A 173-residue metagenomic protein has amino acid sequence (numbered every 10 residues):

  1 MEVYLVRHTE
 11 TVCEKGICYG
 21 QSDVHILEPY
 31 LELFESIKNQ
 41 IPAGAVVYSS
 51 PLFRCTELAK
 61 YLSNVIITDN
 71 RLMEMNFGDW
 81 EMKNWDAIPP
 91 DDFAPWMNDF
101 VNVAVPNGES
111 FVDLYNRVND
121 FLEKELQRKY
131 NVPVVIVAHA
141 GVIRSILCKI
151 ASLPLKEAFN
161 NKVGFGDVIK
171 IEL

Functional and structural regions predicted by a protein language model:
V3-V65: Active-site-proximal alpha-helix that buttresses catalytic centers in soluble enzyme cores
V3-Y4, A45, Y130-A140: Generic beta-sheet signal
L31, L52, F111, Y115-N119: Amphipathic, non-transmembrane alpha-helical scaffold segments
S49-S50, N116, V137-A138: Short beta-strand scaffold positions
Y61, S145-K149: Active-site signature of alpha/beta-hydrolase-fold catalytic machinery across serine- and Asp/Cys-nucleophile hydrolases
L62-R117: Phosphate-handling substructures
A140-R144, D167-I169: GST superfamily/GST-like fold recognition
L153-L173: Domain-level recognition of soluble alpha/beta enzyme cores, biased toward histidine phosphatases/phosphomutases
